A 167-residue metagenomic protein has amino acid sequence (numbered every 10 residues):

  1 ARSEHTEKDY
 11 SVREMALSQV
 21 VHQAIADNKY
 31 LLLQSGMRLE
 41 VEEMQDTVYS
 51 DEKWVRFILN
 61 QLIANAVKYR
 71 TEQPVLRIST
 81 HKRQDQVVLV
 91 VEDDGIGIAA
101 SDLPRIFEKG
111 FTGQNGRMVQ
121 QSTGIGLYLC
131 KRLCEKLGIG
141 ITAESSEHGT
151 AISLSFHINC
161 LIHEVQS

Functional and structural regions predicted by a protein language model:
H5-Y10, E43, T47-S50: Conserved micro-motifs of the catalytic ATP-binding
L31-E40: Short conserved segments within the C-terminal catalytic ATPase subdomain
A66-V67: Short helix-loop "hinge" at the ATP-lid/N-box region of the Bergerat-fold HATPase_c
Q73-D85: Short beta-strand/loop element within the Bergerat-fold HATPase_c
D93: Acidic ATP/Mg2+-coordinating residue in the GHKL
I98-F111: Short conserved segment of the HATPase_c
